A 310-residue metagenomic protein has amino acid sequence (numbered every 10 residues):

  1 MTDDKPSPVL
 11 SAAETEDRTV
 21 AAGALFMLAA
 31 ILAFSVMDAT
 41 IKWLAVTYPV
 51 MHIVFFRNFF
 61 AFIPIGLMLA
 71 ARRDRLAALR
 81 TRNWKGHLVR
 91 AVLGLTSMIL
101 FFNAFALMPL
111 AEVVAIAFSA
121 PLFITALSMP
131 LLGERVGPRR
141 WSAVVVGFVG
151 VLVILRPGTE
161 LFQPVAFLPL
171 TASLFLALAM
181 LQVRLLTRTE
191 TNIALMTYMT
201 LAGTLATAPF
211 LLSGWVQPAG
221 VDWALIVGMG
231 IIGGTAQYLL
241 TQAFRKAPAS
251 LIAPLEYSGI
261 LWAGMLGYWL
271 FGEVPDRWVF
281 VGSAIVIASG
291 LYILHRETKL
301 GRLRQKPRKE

Functional and structural regions predicted by a protein language model:
M1-A29, F62-V89, L201-G228, Y238-P248 (+1 more regions): Membrane-interface interhelical linkers
D3-D4, P8-L10, L261-E310: C-terminal-most transmembrane helix of multi-pass membrane proteins
L32-V36, T40, L88-N103, T171-Q182 (+2 more regions): Hydrophobic alpha-helical transmembrane segments of multi-pass membrane transport proteins, especially secondary
K42, V50-M51, I65, G158-P218 (+2 more regions): Transmembrane alpha-helical segments that form core, pore/gating elements of small-molecule transporters/exporters
P49-I63, N103-A120, F162-F175, A219-G234 (+1 more regions): Structural signature of hydrophobic alpha-helical transmembrane segments
N103, A120-S142, L261-F280: C-terminal transmembrane-helix exit sites in multi-pass transporters
V114-S119, L186-L201, Q237-Y268: Helix-helix packing/entry segments at the starts of transmembrane helices
R139-L155, L176, W278-E297: Hydrophobic transmembrane alpha-helices of multi-pass small-molecule transport proteins
